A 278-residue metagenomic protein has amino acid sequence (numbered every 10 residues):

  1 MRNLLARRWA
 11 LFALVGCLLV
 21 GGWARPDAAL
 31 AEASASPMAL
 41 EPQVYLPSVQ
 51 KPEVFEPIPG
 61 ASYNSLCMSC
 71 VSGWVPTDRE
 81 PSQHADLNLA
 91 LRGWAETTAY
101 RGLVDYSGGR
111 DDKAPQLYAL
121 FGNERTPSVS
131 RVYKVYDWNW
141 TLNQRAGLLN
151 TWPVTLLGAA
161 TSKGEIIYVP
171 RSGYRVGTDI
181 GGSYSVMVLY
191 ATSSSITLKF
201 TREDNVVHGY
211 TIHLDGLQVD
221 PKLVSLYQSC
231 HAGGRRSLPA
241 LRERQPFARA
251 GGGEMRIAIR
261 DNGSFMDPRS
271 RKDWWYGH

Functional and structural regions predicted by a protein language model:
M1-F12: Bacterial N-terminal signal peptides that target proteins for export
R8, K51-V54: Low-complexity, charge- and small-residue-enriched intrinsically disordered regions
F12-G22: Bacterial N-terminal signal peptides
W23-A39: Signal peptide processing junction and immediate N-terminal pro/mature segment of secreted/exported proteins
P42-Q43: Short structural boundary motif marking the start of a folded domain
P47: Conserved functional hotspot residues at active sites or interaction interfaces
F55-H278: Contiguous, well-folded functional domains in the mature portion of proteins
